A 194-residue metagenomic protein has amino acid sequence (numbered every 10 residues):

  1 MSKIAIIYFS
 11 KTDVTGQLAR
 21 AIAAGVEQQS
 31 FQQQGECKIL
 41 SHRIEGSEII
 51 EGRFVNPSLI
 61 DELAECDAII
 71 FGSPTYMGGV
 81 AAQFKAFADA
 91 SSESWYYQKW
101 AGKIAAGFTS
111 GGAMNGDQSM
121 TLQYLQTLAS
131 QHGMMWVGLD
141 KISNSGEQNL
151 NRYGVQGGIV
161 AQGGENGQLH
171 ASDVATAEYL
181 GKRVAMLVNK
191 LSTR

Functional and structural regions predicted by a protein language model:
M1-K99, I159-R194: N-terminal beta1-alpha1-beta2 submodule of the flavodoxin-like/Rossmannoid cofactor-binding fold
H42-S47, G133-E165: Mobile beta-alpha loop/short-helix "lid" or hinge segments that flank ligand
S73, G79-V80, G112, D117 (+3 more regions): Gly/Ser/Thr-rich helix-start
I104-N151: Short, glycine-/small-residue-rich phosphate/pyrophosphate-handling segment
Q123, V155, A171: Glycine-rich phosphate-binding loop at the start of an alpha helix
